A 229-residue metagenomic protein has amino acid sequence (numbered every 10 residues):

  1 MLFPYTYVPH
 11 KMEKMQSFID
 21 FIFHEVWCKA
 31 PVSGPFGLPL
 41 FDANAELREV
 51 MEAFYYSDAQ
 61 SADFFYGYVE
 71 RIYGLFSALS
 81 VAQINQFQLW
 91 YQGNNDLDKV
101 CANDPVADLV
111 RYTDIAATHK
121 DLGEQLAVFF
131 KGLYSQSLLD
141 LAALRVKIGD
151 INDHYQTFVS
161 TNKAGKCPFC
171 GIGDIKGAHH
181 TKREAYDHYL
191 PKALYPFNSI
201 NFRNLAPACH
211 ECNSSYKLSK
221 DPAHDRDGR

Functional and structural regions predicted by a protein language model:
L2-Y5, P9-D140: N-terminal accessory alpha/beta regions
V8-P9, S80, P191, N201 (+1 more regions): Alpha-helix initiation/capping motif
N44, N85, N94-N95, N103 (+4 more regions): Detector for Asparagine
A116-K166, L194-S199: Short, charged surface segments at domain edges that flank catalytic/cofactor-binding sites
T157-R183, C209: Short cysteine-rich loop/turn motifs with clustered Cys
D174-N204, K220-P222: Histidine-centered nuclease catalytic patch
N204-R229: Domain-exit/linker segments immediately C-terminal to small folded modules
